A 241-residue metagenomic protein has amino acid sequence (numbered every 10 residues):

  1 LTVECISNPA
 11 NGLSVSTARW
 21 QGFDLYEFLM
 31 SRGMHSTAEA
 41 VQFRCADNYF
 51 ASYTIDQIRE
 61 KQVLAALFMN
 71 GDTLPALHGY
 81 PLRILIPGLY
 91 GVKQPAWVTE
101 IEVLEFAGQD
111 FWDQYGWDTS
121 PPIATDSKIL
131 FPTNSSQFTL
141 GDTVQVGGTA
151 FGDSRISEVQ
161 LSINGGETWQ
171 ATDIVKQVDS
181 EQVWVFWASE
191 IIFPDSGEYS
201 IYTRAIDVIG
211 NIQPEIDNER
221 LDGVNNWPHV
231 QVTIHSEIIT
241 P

Functional and structural regions predicted by a protein language model:
L1-P241: Structured, non-membrane catalytic/scaffold regions adjacent to prosthetic-group chemistry
